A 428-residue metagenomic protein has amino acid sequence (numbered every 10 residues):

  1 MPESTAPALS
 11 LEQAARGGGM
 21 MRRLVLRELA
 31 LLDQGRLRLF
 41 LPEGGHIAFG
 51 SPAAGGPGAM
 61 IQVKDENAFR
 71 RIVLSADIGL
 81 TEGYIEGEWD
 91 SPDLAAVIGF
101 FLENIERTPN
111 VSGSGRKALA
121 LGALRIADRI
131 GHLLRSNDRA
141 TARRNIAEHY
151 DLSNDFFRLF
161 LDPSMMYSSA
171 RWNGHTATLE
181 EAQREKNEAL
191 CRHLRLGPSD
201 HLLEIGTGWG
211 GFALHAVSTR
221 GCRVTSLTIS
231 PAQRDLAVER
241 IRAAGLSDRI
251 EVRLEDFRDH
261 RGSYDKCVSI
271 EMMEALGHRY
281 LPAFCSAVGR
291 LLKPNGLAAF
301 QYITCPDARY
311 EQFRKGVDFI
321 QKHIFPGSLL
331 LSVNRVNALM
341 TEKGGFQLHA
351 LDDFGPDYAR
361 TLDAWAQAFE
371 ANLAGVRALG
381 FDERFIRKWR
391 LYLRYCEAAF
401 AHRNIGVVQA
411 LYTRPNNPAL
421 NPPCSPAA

Functional and structural regions predicted by a protein language model:
M1-Q183, A189: Feature captures hydrophobic
P198-G206: Conserved class I S-adenosyl-L-methionine
W209-R220: Conserved SAM-binding loop of SAM-dependent methyltransferases across substrates and taxa, primarily the Class I
R223-T228: Conserved SAM-binding motif I beta-strand of class I
R258-C267: A short acidic, Gly/Pro-enriched loop at the edge of an enzyme's catalytic core that lines a small-molecule cofactor
P282-P294: A short glycine-rich, Lys/Arg-flanked "PGG" loop and its adjoining helix->strand segment in the class I
N295-I303: Conserved beta-strand signature within the Rossmann-like core of class I S-adenosyl-L-methionine
I303-L420, P426-A428: Substrate-binding/catalytic lobe of Class I Rossmann-like enzymes that use SAM or dcSAM, i.e., the mid-to-C-terminal
